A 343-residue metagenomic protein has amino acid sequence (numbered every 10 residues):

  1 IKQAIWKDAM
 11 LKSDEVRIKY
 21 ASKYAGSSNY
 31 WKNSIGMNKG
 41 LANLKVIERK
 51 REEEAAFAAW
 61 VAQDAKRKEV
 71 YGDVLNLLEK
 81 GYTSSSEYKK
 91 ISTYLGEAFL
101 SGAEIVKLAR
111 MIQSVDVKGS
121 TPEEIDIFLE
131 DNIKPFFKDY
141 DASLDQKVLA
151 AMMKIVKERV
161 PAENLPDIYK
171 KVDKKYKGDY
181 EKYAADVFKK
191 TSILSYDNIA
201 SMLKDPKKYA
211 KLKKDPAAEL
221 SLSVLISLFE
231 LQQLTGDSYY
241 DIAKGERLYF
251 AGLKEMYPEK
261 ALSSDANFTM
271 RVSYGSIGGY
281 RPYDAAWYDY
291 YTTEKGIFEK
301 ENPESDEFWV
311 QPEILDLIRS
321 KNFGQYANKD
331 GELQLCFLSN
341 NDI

Functional and structural regions predicted by a protein language model:
I1-I343: Terminal presequence/propeptide segments associated with secretion/organelle targeting and zymogen/polyprotein
